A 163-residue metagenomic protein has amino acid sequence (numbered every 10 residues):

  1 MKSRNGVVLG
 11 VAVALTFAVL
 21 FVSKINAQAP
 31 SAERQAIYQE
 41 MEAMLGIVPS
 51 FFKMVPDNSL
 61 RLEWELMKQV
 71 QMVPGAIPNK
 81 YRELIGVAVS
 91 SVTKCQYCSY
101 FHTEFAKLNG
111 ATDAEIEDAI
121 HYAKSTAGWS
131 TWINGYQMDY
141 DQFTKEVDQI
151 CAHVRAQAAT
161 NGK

Functional and structural regions predicted by a protein language model:
M1-V11: Bacterial N-terminal signal peptides that target proteins for export
L9-K80, N134-K163: Acidic, glycine/proline-rich low-complexity segments that act as flexible tails and inter-domain linkers
L60-R61, F101-I116: Iron-sulfur (Fe-S) cluster-binding segments and ferredoxin-like electron-carrier domains, especially [2Fe-2S]
M67-K68, G86, T103-K107: Amphipathic alpha-helical segments within well-ordered protein domains
P78-I85, A114-A119: Alpha-helical scaffolds flanking conserved acidic
I85, V89-F101: Short, thiol/selenol-centered motifs that function as redox-active sites or metal-ligating centers
Y97-Y100, E104, G128-T131: Charged/polar positions within long, soluble alpha-helices
A119-Y140: Short Fe-S-cluster ligation motifs
